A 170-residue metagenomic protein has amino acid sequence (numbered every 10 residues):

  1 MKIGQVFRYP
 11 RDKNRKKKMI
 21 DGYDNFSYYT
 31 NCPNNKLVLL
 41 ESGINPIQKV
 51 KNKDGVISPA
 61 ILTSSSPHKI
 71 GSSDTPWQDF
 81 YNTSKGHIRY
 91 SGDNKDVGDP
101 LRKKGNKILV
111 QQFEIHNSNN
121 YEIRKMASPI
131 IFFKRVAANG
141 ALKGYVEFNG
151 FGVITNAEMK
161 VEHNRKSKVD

Functional and structural regions predicted by a protein language model:
M1-D24: Second RecA-like catalytic domain
K17-Y145: Acidic, glycine-rich low-complexity segments with interspersed aromatic residues
N139-D170: Compact mixed alphabeta submodule
